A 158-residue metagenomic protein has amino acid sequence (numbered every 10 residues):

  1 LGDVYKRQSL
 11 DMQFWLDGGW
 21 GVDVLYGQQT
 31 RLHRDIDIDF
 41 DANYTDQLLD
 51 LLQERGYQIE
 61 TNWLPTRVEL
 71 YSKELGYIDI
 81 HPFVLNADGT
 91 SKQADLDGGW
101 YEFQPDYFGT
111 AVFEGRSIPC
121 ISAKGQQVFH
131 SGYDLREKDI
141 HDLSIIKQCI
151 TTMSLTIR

Functional and structural regions predicted by a protein language model:
L1-Y5: Short, small-residue-biased leader/transition segments that mark boundaries at the very start of proteins
K6-I36, D41-A42, Q47, S122: Active-site nucleotide-donor binding segment shared across nucleotidyl transfer reactions
Q8, Q53, V112: Anion (oxyanion) recognition and catalysis
L10, E54-R55, C149: Structured helix-beta-strand junction loops
G21-V22, L85-A87, G125-Q127: Short, solvent-exposed loop/turn segments at secondary-structure junctions
L48-E54: Short amphipathic alpha-helices in soluble, non-transmembrane regions that often serve as interface/regulatory elements
Y57-S91: Conserved catalytic core of two-metal-ion nucleotidyltransferases
Q93-R158: Catalytic cores of NTP-dependent nucleotidyl/adenyl transfer enzymes across multiple folds
